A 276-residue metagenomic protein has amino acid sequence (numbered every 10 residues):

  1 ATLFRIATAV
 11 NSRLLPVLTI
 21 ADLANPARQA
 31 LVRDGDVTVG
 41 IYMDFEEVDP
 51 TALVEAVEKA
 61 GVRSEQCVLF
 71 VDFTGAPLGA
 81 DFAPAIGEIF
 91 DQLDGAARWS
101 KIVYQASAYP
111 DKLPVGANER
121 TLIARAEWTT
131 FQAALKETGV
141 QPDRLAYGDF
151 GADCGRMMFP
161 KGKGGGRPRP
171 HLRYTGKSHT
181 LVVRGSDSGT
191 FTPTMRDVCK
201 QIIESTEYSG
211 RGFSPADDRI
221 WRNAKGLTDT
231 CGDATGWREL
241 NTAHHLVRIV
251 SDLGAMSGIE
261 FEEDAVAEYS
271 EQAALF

Functional and structural regions predicted by a protein language model:
A1-A60: Active-site beta->alpha loop and helix N-cap motifs at the rims of alpha/beta catalytic domains
A9-V10, E58-Q66, D91-K101: Secondary-structure boundary elements
T19-A21, Y42-E46, D72-A76, Q105-K112: Active-site beta-loop-alpha junctions enriched in small/polar residues
P26, G79, P114: Short acidic, gly/pro-rich beta-turn/loop elements at beta-sheet edges and active-site/ligand-binding grooves
I41, G61-D72: Conserved anion-binding
F45-T51, G75-I86: Active-site glycine- and acidic-residue-rich loops that bind and position anionic ligands or nucleotide-like cofactors
A83-Q92, W99-F276: C-terminal accessory extensions appended to soluble enzyme cores
